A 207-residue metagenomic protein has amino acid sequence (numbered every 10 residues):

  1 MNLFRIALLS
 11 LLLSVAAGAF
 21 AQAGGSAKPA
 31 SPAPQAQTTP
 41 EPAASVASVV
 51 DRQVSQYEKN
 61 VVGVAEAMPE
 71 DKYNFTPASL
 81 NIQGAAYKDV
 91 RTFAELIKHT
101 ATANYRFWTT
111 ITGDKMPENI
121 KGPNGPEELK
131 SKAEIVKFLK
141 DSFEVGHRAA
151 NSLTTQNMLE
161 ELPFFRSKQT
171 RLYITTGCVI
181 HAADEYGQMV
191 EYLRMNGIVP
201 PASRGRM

Functional and structural regions predicted by a protein language model:
M1-L9: Bacterial N-terminal signal peptides that target proteins for export
A23-V49, K98-R166, N196-M207: Short, helix-capping/interhelical loops that line the mouth of catalytic, cofactor-, or ligand-binding pockets
P34-F75: N-terminal targeting signals for Sec/Tat export/insertion, comprising classic cleavable signal peptides
D51, S55-V62, N74-P123, P163-M207: Short, contiguous alpha-helical
K59, G63, A67, E144-R148 (+1 more regions): A generic structural signal for well-ordered alpha-helical segments enriched in polar/charged residues
